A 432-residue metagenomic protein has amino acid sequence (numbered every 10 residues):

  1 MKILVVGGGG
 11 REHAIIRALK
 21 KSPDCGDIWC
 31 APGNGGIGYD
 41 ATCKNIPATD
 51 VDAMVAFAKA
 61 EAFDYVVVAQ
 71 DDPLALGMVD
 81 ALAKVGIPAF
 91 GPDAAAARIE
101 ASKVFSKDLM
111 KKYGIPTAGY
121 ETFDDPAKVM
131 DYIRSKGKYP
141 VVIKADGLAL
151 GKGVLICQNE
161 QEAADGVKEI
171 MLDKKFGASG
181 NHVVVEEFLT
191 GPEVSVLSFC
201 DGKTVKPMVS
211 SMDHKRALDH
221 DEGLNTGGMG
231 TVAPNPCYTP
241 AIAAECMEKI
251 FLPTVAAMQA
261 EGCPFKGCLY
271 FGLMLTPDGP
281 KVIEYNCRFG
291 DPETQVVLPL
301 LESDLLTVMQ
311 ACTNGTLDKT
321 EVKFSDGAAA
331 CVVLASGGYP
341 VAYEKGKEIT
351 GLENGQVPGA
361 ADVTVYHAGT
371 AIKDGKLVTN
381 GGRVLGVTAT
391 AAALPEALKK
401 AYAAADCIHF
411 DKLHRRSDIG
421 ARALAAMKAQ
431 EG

Functional and structural regions predicted by a protein language model:
M1-A94: ATP-binding N-terminal substructure of ATP-dependent carboxylate-amine bond-forming enzymes
C43-D50, E121-D125, C157: Short acidic-hydrophobic, aromatic-tinged amphipathic segments that line or gate anion-handling sites
F90-G153: A conserved helix-loop-beta module that forms one wall/lid of the active-site cleft in ATP-utilizing catalytic domains
G153-T294: Internal nucleotide-binding/catalytic subdomain
M247-L269, N286-A360: Active-site "cap" helix and flanking loop/linker of ATP-utilizing ligase/carboxylase catalytic domains
K345-G386: Generic long, charged, amphipathic alpha-helical segments
A371-K373, V378-G432: Generic C-terminus detector
